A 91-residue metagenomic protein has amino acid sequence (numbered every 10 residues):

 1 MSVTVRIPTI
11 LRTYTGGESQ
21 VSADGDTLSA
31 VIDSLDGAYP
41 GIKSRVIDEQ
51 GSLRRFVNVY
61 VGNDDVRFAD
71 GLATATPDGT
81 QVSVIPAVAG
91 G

Functional and structural regions predicted by a protein language model:
M1-G90: Ubiquitin-like/PB1-type beta-grasp interaction modules and other compact soluble beta-rich domains
